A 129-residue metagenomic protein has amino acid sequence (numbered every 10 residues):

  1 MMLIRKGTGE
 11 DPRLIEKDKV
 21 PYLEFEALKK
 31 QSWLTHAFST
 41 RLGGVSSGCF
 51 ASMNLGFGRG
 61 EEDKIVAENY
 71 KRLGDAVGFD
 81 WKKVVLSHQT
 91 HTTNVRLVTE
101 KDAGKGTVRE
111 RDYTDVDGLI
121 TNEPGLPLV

Functional and structural regions predicted by a protein language model:
M1-V129: Active-site microenvironment for binding and transforming phosphate-containing groups
